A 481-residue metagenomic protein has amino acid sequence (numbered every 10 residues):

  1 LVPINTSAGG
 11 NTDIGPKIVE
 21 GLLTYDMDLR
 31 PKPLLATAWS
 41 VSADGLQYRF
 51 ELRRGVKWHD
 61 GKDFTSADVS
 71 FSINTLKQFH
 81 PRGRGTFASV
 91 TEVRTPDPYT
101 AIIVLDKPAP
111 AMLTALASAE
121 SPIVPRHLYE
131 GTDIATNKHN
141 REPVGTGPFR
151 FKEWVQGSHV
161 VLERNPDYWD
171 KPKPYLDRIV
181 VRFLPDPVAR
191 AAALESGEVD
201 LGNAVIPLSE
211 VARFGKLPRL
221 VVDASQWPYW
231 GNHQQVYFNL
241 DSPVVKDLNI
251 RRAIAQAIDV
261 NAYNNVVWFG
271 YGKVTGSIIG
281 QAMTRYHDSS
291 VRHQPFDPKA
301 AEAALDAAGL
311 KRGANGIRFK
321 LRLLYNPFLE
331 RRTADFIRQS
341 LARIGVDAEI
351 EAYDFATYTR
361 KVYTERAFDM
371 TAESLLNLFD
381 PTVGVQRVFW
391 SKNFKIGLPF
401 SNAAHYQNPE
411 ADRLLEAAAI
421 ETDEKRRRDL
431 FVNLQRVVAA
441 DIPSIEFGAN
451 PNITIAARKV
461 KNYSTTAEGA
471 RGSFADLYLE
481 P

Functional and structural regions predicted by a protein language model:
L1-A43, E51, N74, F87 (+1 more regions): N-terminal lobe/hinge region of extracytoplasmic solute-binding protein
D26, R30, A117-P174, R178 (+2 more regions): Gly/Pro-rich hinge or "lid" segments in bacterial periplasmic/extracellular proteins
S40, E51, G85-Y129, E153: Surface-exposed binding/hinge segments that line and control ligand-binding clefts or catalytic entry sites
R150, E163-R164, V245-Q339, H405-L414 (+2 more regions): Append "and occasionally in soluble cytosolic enzymes with long acidic Gly/Pro-rich linkers
Q156, P207, M283-T284, A308-L378 (+3 more regions): Ligand/substrate-recognition segments at binding pockets and active sites
P166-A212, R338-Q339, D347-E349, D354: Ligand-site clamp/hinge motif
N249, N264, A303, D347-R360 (+3 more regions): Extracytoplasmic/peripheral linker and loop segments enriched in polar/acidic and small residues with frequent Thr/Pro
T454-P481: Long beta-strand-rich cores associated with HINT superfamily self-processing modules
